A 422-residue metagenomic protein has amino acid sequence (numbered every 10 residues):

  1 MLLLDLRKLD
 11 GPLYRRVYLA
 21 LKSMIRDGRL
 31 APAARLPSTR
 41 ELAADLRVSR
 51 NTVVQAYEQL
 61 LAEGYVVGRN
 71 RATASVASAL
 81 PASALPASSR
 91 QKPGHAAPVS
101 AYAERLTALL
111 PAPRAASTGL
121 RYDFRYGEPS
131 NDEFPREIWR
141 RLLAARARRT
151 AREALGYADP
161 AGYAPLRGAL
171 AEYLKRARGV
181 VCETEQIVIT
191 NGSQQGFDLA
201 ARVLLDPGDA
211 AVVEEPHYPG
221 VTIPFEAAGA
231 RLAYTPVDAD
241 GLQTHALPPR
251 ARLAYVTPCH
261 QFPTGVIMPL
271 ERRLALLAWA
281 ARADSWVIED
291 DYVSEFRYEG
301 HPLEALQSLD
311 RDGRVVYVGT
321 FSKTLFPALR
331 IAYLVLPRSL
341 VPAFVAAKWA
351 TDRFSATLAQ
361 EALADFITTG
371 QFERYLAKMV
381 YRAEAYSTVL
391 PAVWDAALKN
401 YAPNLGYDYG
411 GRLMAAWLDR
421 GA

Functional and structural regions predicted by a protein language model:
M1-R146, S339, V345, W349-A356 (+4 more regions): N-terminal basic, amphipathic alpha-helical segments
K8, Y126, Y157, A161 (+3 more regions): Conserved residues at beta->alpha junctions
A20, A31, L142, R176-A422: PLP-dependent class I/II
M24, L42, Q59, Y173-L174 (+2 more regions): Residues within well-ordered alpha helices
T39, R167, A171, L303 (+1 more regions): Generic structural marker for isolated residues within well-ordered, non-membrane alpha-helices of soluble domains
D45, E153-N191: Conserved N-terminal alpha-helix of the aminotransferase class I/II PLP-enzyme fold
